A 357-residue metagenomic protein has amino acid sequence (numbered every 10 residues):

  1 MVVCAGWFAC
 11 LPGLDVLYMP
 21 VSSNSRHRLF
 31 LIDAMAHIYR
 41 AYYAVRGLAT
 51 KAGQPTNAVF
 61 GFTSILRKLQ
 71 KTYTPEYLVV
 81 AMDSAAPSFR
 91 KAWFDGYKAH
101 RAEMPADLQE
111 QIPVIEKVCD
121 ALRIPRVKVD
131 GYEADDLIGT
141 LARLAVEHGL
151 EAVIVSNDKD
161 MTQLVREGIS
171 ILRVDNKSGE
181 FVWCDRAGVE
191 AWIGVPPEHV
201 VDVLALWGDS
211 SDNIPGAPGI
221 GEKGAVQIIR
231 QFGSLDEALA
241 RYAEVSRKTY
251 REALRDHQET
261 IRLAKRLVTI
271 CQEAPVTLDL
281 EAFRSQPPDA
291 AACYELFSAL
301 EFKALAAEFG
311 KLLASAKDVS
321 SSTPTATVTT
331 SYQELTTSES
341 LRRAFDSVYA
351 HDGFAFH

Functional and structural regions predicted by a protein language model:
M19-V79, D83, F89-F94: Non-catalytic, usually N-terminal nucleic-acid engagement modules in DNA/RNA processing proteins
P20-H27, L48-T50, A99-V276: Extended two-metal-dependent nuclease catalytic cores across DNA- and RNA-processing enzymes
L31-I32, I154-S156, A355-H357: Short hydrophobic beta-strand that contains or immediately precedes a catalytic carboxylate
A36-R40, D160, Y349, G353-F356: Short acidic, Gly/Ser-rich segments with clustered Asp/Glu that frequently serve as metal-coordination loops in enzyme
Q70-A81, E151-I154, K159-Q163, E167 (+3 more regions): Structured, non-catalytic alpha/beta "coupling" segments that mediate domain-domain communication and provide generic
D279, F283-H357: Long, highly charged low-complexity segments
